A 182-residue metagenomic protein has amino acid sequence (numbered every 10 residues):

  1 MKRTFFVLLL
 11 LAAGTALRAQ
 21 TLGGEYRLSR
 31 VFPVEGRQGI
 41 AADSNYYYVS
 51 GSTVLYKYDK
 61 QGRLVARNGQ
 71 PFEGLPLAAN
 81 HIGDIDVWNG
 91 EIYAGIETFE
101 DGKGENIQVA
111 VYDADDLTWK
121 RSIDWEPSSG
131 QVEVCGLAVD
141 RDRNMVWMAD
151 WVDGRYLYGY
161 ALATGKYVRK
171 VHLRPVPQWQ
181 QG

Functional and structural regions predicted by a protein language model:
Y26-R27, N68-A78, W119-V132, R169-G182: Surface-exposed loop and turn segments in beta-propeller and other repeat-based domains that flank or scaffold
R27-T53: Beta-strand-rich domains and repeat architectures in extracellular enzymes and scaffolds, especially beta-propellers
V34-A41, P76-D84, S129-V139, Q178-G182: Repeated scaffold domains used in trafficking and secretory/extracellular systems, primarily beta-propellers
S44-N45, N89-G90, D142-N144: Short coil/turn segments that connect the beta-strands within blades of beta-propeller domains
Y48-F72: Beta-propeller domains
S52, E97-F99, A149-D153: Short loop/turn segments immediately following the C-termini of beta-strands
L55-Y56, D101-A110, G154-G159: Structural motif
L64-F99: Blade-loop segments of beta-propeller domains
